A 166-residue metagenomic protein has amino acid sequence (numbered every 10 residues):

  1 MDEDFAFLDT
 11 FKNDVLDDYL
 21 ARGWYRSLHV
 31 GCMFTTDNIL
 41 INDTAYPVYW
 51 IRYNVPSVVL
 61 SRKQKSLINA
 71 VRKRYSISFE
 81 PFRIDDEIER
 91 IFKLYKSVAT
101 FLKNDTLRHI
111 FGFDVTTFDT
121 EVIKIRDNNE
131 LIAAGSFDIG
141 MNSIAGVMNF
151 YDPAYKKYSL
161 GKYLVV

Functional and structural regions predicted by a protein language model:
D2-S76: Acyl-donor-binding surface of acyltransferase catalytic domains
F5-T10, P81-E89, K162: Generic detection of long, well-ordered alpha-helical segments
M33-N38, N54-K157: A conserved beta-strand-loop-helix scaffold within acyl/acetyltransferase catalytic domains
L40-T44, T116-T117, K162: Short alpha-helical interface elements
K157-V166: Conserved acetyl-CoA-binding loop-helix of GNAT-fold acetyltransferases
